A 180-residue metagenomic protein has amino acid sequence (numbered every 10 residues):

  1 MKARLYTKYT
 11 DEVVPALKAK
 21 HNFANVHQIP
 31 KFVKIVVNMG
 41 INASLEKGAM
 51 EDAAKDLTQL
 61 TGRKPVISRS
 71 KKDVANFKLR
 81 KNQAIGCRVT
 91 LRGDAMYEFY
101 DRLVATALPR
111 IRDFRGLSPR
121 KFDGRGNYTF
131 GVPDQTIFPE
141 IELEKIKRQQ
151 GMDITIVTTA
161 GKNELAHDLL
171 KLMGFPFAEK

Functional and structural regions predicted by a protein language model:
M1-K180: Ribosome-associated RNA-binding proteins
